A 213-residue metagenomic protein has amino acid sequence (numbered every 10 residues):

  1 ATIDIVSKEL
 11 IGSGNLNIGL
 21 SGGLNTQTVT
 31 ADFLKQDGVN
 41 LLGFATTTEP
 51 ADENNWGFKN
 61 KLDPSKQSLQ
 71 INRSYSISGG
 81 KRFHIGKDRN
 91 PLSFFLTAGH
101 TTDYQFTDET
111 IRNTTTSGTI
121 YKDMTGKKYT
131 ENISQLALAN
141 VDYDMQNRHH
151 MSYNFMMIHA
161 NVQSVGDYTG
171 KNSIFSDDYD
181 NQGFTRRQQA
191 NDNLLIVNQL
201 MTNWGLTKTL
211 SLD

Functional and structural regions predicted by a protein language model:
A1-L20: N-terminal periplasmic accessory domains that precede and gate Gram-negative outer-membrane beta-barrel machines
T2, F33-D37, I111-T114, Y168-N172: Short secondary-structure boundary/capping segments
S21-N25, G99-T101: Short, solvent-exposed aromatic-acidic interface loops
T26-Q70: Flexible glycine-rich, low-complexity coil/linker segments exposed to the extracellular/periplasmic environment
A51-N60, N113-D123, N172-F184: Flexible, solvent-exposed coil segments and beta strand-coil junctions, predominantly the extracellular/periplasmic
N60-D167, I196-N198, L206: Transmembrane beta-barrel wall of Gram-negative outer-membrane proteins
N154-Q199, D213: Acidic/polar loop-and-plug regions of large Gram-negative outer-membrane beta-barrel proteins
